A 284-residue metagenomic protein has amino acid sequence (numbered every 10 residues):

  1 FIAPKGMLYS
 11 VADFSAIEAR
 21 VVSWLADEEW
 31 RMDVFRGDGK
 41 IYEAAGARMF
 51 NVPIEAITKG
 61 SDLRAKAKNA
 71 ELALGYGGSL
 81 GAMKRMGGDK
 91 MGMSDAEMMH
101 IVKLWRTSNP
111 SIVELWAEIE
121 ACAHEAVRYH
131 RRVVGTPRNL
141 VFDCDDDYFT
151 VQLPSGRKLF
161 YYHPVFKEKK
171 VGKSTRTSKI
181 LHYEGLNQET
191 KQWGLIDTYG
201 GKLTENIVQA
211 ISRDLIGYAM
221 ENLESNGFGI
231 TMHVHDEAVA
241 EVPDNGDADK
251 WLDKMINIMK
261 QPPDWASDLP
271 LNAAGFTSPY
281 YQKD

Functional and structural regions predicted by a protein language model:
F1-D284: Conserved catalytic core of nucleotide polymerization and phosphodiester-bond processing enzymes
